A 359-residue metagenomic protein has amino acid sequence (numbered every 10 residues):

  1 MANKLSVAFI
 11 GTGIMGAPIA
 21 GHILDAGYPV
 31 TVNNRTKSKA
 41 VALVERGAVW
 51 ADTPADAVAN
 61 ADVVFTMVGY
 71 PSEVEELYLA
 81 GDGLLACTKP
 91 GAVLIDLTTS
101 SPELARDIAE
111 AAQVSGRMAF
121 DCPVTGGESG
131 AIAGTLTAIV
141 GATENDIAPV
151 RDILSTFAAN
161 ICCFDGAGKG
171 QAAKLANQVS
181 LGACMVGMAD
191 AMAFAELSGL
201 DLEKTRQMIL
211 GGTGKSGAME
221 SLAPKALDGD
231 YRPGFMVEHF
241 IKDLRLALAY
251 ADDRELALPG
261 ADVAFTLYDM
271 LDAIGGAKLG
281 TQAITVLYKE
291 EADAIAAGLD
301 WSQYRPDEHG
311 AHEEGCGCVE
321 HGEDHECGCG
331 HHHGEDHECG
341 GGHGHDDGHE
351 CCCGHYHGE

Functional and structural regions predicted by a protein language model:
M1-T66: NAD(P)+-binding Rossmann beta1-loop-alpha1 motif at the extreme N-terminus of oxidoreductases
I19-A20, K39, I108, I153 (+1 more regions): Hydrophobic residues within alpha-helices that form the first helical element adjacent to the glycine-rich loop
P54-T66, Y70-G116: Rossmann-fold NAD(P) dinucleotide-binding segment
S100-G182: Rossmann-fold dinucleotide-binding core
K169-E291: Helical "substrate-binding/catalytic lid" subdomain of Rossmann-like NAD(P)-dependent dehydrogenases/reductases
G275-H321: NAD(P)-dependent dehydrogenase/reductase Rossmann-like domain
H309-E359: Histidine-centered metal-binding segments
